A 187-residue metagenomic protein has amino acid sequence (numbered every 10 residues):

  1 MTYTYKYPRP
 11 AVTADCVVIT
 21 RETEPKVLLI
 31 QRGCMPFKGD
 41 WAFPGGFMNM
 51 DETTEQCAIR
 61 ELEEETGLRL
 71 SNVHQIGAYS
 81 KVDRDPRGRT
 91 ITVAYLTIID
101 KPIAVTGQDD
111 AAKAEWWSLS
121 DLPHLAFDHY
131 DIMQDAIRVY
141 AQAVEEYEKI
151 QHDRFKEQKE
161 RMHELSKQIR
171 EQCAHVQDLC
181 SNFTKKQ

Functional and structural regions predicted by a protein language model:
T2-A42, E55, L70: N-terminal strand-loop-strand
M48-Y147: Unchanged
Q142-K159: Acidic/polar alpha-helix N-cap and adjacent early helical turns within long charge-rich amphipathic helices/linkers
R154-V176, C180: Short linear regulatory motifs and low-complexity interaction segments
F183-K185: Long, low-complexity or tandemly repetitive, helically biased scaffold regions used for multimeric assembly/adhesion
